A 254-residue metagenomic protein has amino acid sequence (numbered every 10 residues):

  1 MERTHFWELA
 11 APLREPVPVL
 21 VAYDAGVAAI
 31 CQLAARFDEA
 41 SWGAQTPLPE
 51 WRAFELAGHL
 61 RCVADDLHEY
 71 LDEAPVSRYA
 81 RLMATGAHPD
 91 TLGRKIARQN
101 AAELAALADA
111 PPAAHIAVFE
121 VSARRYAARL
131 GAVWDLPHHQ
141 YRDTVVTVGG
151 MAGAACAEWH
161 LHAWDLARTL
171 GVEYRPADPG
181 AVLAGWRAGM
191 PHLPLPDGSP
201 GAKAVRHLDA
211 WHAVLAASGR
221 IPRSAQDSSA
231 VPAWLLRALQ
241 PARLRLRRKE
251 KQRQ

Functional and structural regions predicted by a protein language model:
E2-V21, G26, A40-A44, E69-T85 (+4 more regions): Structured surface interface patches that mediate subunit assembly and partner/cofactor docking
V27-I30, W51-L67, Y126, W159-L166: Primarily hydrophobic membrane-targeting regions of prokaryotic envelope proteins
Q45-P49: HAMP-domain connector/hinge
F54-R98: Conserved alpha-helical segments that form or flank metal/cofactor-binding pockets of metalloenzymes
G93-V121: A short, structured beta-strand-centered segment in the mid-to-C-terminal lobe of catalytic cores from group-transfer
R94-R98, R125-W134: Helical hydrophobic small-molecule/effector-binding pocket
A97-L104, A127, A163, L170: Flexible "arm" and connector segments at domain edges
